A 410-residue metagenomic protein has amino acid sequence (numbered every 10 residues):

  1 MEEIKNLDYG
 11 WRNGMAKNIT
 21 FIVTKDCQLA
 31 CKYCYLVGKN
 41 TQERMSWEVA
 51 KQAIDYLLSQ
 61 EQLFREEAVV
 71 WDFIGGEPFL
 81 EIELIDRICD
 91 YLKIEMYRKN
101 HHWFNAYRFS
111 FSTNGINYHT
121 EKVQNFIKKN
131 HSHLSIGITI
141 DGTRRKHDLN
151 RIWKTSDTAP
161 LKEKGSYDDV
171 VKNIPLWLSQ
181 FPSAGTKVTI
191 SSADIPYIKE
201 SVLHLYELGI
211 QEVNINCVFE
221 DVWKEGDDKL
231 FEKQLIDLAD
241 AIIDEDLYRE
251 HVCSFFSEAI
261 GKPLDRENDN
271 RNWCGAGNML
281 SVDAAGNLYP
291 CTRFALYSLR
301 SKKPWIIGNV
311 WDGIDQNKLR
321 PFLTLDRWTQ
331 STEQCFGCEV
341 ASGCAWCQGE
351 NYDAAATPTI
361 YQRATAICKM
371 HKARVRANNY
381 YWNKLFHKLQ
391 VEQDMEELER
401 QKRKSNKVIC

Functional and structural regions predicted by a protein language model:
M1-K17, L29-Y33, N406-C410: Flexible, acidic/Gly-rich N-terminal and inter-domain linker regions that tether and position cofactor-handling modules
M1-N6, Q330-C410: Radical SAM enzyme core and accessory elements
N13-V49: Canonical Radical SAM [4Fe-4S] cluster-binding loop centered on the CxxxCxxC motif and its immediate flanking residues
D26-L36, P290-R293, E333-E350: Local cysteine-cluster metal-coordination motifs and their immediate loop/turn environment, predominantly Fe-S cluster
L58-S59, L63-D72, E81-C217: Radical SAM/AdoMet-radical enzyme domain recognition
R145-N150, E212-L230, H251-R266, A295-P304: Flexible glycine/acidic-rich beta-alpha junction loops that bind and position SAM and/or redox cofactors in anaerobic
K233-P263, R293-A345: C-terminal accessory region of radical SAM enzymes
W273-G277: Short, small/polar residue-rich loop motifs at catalytic or cofactor-binding pockets
